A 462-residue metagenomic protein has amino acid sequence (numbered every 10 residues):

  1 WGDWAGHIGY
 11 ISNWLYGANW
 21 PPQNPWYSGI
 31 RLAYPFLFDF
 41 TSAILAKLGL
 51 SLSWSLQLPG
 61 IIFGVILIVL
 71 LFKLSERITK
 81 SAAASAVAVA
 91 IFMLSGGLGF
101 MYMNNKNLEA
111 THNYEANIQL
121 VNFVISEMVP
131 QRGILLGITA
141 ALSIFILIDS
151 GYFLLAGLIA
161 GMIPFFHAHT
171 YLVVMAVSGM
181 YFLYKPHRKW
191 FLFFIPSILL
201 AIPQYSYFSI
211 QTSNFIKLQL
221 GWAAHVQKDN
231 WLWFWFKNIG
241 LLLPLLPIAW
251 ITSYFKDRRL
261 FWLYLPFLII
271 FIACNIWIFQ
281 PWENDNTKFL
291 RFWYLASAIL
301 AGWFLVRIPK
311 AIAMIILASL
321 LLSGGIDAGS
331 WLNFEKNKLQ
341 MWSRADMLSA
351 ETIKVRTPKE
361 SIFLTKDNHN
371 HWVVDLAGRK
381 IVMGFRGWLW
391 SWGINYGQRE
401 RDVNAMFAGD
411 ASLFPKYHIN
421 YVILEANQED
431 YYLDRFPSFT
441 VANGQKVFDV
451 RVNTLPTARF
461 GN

Functional and structural regions predicted by a protein language model:
W1-A140, A168, Q340, D367: Active-site lumenal/periplasmic loops and adjacent helix-entry segments of GT-C-fold, multi-pass membrane
I61-G64, I134, L172-V174, W282-R307: Hydrophobic/aromatic-rich transmembrane helices and adjacent perimembrane loops
A88-V89, P186-F208, L242-A249, Y264 (+1 more regions): Hydrophobic alpha-helical membrane-interfacial segments at the cytosolic entry of transmembrane helices
S126, L147, F153-H167, G179: Membrane-interface alpha helices of multi-pass inner-membrane proteins
I134-G137, A141-F153: Membrane-interface transmembrane helices that cradle and orient dolichyl/undecaprenyl
S143-L147, A176-F182, G240-F261, R307: Hydrophobic, aromatic-rich transmembrane alpha-helices and their immediate juxtamembrane boundary segments
D149-Y152, K185-L192, I248-L268, K310-I312: Membrane-interface helix-loop-helix junctions at transmembrane boundaries of multi-pass membrane enzymes, predominantly
H187, P309, A313-N462: Extracytoplasmic
